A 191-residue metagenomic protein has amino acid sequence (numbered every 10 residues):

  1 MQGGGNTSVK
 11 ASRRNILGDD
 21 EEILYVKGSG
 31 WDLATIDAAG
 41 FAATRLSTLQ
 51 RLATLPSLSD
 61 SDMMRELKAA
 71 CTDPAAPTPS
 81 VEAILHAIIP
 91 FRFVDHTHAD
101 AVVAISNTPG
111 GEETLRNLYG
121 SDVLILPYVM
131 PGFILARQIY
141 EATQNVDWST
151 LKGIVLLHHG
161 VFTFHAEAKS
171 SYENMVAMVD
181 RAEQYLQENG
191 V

Functional and structural regions predicted by a protein language model:
M1-V191: Glycine-rich flexible loops
